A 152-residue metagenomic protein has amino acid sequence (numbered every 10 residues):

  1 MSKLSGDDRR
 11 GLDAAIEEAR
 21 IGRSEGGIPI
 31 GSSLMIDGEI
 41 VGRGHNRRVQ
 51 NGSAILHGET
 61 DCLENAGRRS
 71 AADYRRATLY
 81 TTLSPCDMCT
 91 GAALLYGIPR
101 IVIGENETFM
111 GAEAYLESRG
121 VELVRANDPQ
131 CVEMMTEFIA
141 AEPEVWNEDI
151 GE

Functional and structural regions predicted by a protein language model:
M1-G22, R75, A92-E152: Zinc-dependent deaminase
A15, A19-G22, S32, G58 (+2 more regions): Small-residue (primarily alanine) positions within well-ordered alpha-helices, especially packing/interaction faces
S24-I28: A short helix-loop-beta-strand connector motif used in the catalytic cores of GNAT acetyltransferases and, in some
I30-G38: Short beta-strand scaffold segments in enzyme catalytic cores
R47-D61: A short, polar/charged loop-to-alpha-helix boundary motif
L56, Y80-P99: Local cysteine-cluster metal-coordination motifs and their immediate loop/turn environment, predominantly Fe-S cluster
E59-L83: Mobile, glycine- and charge-enriched loop segments and immediately flanking short secondary-structure elements within
